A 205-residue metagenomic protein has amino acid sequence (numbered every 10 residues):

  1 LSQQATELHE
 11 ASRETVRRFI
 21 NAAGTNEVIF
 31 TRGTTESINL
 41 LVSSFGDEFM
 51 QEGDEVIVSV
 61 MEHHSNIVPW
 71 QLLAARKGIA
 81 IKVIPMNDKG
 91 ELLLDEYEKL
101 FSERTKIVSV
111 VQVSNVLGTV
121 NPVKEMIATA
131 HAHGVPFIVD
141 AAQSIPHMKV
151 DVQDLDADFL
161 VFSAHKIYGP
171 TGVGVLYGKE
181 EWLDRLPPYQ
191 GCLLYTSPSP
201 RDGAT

Functional and structural regions predicted by a protein language model:
L1-S197, R201: Pyridoxal 5′-phosphate
G203-T205: N-terminal low-complexity segments that are often proline-rich with Ser/Thr-Pro
